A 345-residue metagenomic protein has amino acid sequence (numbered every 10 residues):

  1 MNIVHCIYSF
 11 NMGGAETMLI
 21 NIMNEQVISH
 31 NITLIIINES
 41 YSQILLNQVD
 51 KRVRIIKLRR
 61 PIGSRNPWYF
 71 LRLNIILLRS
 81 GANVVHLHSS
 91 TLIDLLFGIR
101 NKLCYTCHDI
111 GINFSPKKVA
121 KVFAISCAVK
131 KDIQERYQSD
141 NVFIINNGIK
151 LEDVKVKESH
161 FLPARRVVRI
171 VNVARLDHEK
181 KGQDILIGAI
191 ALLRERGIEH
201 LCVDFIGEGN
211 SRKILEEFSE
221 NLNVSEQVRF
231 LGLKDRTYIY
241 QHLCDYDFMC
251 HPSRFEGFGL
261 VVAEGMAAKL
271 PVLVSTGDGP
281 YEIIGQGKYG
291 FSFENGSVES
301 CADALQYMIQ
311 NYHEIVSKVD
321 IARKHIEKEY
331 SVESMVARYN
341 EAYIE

Functional and structural regions predicted by a protein language model:
H5-S64, G209-S211: N-terminal strand-loop element at the rim of the active site of nucleotide-sugar-dependent glycosyltransferases
G13-N21, D177-G197, V203, N210-E216 (+1 more regions): A conserved mid-protein helix/loop that constitutes part of the nucleotide-sugar donor-binding site
A128, G148: Carbohydrate-associated surface elements
E216-K234: Nucleotide-activated donor-binding/catalytic signature segment of Leloir-type glycosyltransferases, i.e., the conserved
R254: Aromatic "clamp/platform" in nucleotide-sugar-dependent glycosyltransferases that forms part of the donor/acceptor
P271-V274: Short hydrophobic beta-strand element within catalytic cores of glycosyltransferases and related nucleotide-activated
Q286-G287, F291-V298, Y307-H313: Conserved acidic donor-binding segment of nucleotide-sugar-dependent glycosyltransferases
Y307, E314-E329, M335-E341: A short, well-ordered alpha-helix in the C-terminal region of glycosyltransferases
